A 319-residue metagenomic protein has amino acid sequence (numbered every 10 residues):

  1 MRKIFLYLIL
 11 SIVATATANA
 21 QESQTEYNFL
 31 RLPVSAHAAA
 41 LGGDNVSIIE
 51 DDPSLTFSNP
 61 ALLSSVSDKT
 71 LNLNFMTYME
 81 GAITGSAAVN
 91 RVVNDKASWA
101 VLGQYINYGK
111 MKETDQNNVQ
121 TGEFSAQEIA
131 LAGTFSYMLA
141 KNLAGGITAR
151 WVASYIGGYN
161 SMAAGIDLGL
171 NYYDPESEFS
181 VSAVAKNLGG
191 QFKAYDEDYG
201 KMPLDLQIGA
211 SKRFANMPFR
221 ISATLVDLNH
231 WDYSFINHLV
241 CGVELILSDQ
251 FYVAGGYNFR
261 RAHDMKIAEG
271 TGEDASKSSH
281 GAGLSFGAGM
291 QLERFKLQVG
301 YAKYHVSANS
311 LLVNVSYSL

Functional and structural regions predicted by a protein language model:
I4-A14: Sec-dependent N-terminal signal peptides
T15-A20: Sec/Tat signal peptide C-region and signal peptidase I cleavage site
Q21-L319: Subset of outer-membrane beta-barrel
